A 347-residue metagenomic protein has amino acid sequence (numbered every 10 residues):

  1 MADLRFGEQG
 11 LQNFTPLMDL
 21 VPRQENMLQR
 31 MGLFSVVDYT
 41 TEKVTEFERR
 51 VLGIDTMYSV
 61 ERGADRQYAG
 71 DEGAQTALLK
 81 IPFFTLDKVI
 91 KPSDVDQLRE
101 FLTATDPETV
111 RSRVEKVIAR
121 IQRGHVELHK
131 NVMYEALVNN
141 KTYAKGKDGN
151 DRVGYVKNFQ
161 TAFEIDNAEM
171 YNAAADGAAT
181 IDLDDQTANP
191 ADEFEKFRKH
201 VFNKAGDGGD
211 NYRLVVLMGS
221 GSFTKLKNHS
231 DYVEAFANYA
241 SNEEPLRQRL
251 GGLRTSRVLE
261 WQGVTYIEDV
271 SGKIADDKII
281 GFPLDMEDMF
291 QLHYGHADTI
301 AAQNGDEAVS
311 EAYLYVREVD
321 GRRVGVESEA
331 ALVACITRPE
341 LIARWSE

Functional and structural regions predicted by a protein language model:
M1-N13, E193-E243: Charge-rich, low-complexity N-terminal segments
M1-V44, C335-E347: N-terminal alpha-helical "arm" segments
F6-Q24, R152, V156-E193: Hydrophobic alpha-helical segments and helix pairs
L17-L20, E193-V201, L292, A297-I300 (+1 more regions): Short, Φ-rich (hydrophobic/aromatic) sequence segments
M31, R198-F202, E311: Short alpha-helical segments and helix-capping/turn motifs at coil-helix boundaries
L33-E100, G154: Assembly/oligomerization interface modules of large self-assembling protein complexes
F84-D166, N189, E193-G221, R322-E329: Long, contiguous amphipathic alpha-helices that act as assembly "spine/axial" helices in icosahedral shell and virion
D184, H229-E347: Sequence/fold signature of self-assembling virion shell proteins
